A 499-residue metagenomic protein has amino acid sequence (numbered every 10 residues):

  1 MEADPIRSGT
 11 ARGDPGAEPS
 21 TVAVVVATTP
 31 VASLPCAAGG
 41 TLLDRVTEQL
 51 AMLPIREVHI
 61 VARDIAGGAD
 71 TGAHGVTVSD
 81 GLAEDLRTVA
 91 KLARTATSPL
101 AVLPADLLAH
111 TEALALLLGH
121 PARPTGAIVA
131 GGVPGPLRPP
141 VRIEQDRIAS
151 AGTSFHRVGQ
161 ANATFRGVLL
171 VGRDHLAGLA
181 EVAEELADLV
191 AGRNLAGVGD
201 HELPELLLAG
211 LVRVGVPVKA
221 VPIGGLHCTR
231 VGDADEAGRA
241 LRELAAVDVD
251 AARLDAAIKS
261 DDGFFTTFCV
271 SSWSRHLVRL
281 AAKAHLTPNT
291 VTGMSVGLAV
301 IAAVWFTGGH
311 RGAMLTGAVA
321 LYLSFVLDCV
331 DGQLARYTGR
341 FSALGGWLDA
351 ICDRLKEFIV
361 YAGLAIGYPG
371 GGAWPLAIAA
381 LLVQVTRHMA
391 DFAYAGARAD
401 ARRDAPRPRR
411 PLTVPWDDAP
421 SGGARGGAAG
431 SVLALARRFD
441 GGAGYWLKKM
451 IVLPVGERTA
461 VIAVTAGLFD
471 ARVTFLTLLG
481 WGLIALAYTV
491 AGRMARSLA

Functional and structural regions predicted by a protein language model:
M1-G68, A73, V78: N-terminal glycine-rich phosphate-binding loop and ensuing alpha1 helix
V25-P30, I60-I65, D80-L82, L103-L107 (+6 more regions): Structural motif
G67-E112, L116-G119: Short phosphate-binding loop-to-helix
A109-R193, P204-L206, A377-A379, R402-R403 (+1 more regions): Conserved core of the sugar-phosphate nucleotidyltransferase
R138-N162, G167, L195, V216-I223 (+3 more regions): A feature for the membrane-embedded catalytic helix bundles of lipid/isoprenoid biosynthetic enzymes
L254-G309: Conserved small-residue-rich
P288-L344: Membrane-embedded alpha-helical segments that form the functional core of polytopic membrane enzymes, especially those
V319, L323, G332-P375: Basic, amphipathic juxtamembrane/active-site segments that coordinate anionic phosphate or diphosphate groups
